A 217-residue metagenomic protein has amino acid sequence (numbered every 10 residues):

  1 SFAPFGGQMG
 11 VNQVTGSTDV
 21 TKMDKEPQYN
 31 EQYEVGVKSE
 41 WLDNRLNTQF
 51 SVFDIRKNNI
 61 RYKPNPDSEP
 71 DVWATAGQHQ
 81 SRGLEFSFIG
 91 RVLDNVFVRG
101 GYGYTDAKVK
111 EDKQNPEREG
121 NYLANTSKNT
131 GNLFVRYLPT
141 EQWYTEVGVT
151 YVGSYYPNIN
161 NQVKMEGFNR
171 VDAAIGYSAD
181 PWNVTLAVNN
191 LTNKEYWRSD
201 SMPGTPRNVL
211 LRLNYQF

Functional and structural regions predicted by a protein language model:
S1-E34, S39, D43-A74, E111-N115 (+2 more regions): Surface-exposed extracellular loop regions of Gram-negative outer-membrane beta-barrel proteins, predominantly
T21, E31-V35, V72, R82-F86 (+3 more regions): Hydrophobic, lipid-facing positions within transmembrane beta-strands of outer-membrane proteins
E26-Y29, A76-Q80, L123-T130, M165-F168 (+1 more regions): Short sequence motifs at beta-strands and strand-loop junctions characteristic of Gram-negative outer-membrane
D43-T48, N95-V98, E141-T145, P181-L186: Repeated loop/turn-to-beta-strand initiation elements of outer-membrane beta-barrel proteins
D54-R56, A74-I159, T192, R212-Q216: Gram-negative outer-membrane beta-barrel transporters
V163, G176-S178: Outer membrane beta-barrel transmembrane domains
A179-T185, T205-F217: Outer-membrane beta-barrel "beta-signal"
V188-N190: Gly/Thr-rich phosphate-binding loop signature of adenosyl cofactor/nucleotide-binding cores
